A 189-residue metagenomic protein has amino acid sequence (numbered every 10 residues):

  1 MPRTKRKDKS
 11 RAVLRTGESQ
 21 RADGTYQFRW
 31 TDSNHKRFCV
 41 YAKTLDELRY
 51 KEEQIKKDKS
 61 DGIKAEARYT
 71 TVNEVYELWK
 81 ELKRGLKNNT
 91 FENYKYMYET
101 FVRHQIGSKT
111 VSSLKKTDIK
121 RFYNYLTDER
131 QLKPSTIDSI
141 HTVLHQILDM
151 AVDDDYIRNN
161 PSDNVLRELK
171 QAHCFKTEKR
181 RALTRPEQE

Functional and structural regions predicted by a protein language model:
M1-K43: Short, Arg/Lys-rich segments that mark the N-terminal edge of DNA/RNA- and chromatin-recognition modules
P2-R11, I55, V152, I157: Boundary-flanking segments of nucleic-acid-binding domains in nuclear regulatory proteins
D32, R37-Y41, L45, A65-R68 (+2 more regions): N-terminal core-binding DNA-recognition domain of tyrosine site-specific recombinases/integrases
K43-K59: A short, charged, amphipathic alpha-helix used as a generic interaction element across diverse proteins
K57-T70, L183: Intrinsic-disorder/low-complexity linker and hinge segments
V72-Y76: Short amphipathic
T117, Q171-E189: Long, amphipathic, Lys/Arg-enriched alpha-helical "connector/arm" segment
